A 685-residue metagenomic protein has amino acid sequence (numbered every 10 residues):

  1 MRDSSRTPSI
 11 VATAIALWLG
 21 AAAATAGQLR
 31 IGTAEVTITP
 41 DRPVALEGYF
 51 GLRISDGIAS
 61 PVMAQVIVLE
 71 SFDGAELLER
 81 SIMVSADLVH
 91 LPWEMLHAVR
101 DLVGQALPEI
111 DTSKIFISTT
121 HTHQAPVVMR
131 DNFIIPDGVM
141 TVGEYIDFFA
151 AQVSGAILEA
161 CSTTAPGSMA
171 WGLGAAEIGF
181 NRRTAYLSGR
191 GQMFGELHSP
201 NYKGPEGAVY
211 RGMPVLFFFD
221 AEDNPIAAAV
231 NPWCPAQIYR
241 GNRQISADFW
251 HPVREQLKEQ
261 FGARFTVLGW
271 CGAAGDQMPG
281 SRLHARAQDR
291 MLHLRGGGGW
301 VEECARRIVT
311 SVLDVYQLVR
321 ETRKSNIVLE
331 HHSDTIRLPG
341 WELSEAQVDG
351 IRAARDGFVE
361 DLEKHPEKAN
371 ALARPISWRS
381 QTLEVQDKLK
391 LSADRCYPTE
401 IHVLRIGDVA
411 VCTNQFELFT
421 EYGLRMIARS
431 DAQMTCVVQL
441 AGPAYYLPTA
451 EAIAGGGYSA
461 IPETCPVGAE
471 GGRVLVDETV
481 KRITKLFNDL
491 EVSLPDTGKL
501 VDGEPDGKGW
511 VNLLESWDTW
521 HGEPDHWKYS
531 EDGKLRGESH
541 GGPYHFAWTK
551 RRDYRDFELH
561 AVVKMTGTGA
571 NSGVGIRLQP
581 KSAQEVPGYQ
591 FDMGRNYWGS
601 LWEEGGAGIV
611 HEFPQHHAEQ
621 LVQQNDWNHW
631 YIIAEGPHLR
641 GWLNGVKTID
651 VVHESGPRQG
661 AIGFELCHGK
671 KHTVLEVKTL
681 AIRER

Functional and structural regions predicted by a protein language model:
M1-T7: N-terminal secretory signal peptides that target proteins for export/translocation
I10-A21: Bacterial N-terminal signal peptides
W18-G20, G179-F180, D387-L391, P524 (+1 more regions): Short acidic/polar alpha-helix capping motifs at helix-coil junctions
A22-A26: Sec/Tat signal peptide C-region and signal peptidase I cleavage site
G27-E303, V309, Y316-V319, R323-D496: Conserved beta-alpha junction segments in alpha/beta enzyme cores
H123, V312, M565, G569: Short alpha-helical
A151, H251, R306, T310 (+3 more regions): A structural signal for well-ordered alpha-helical segments within the folded catalytic domains of diverse enzymes
G498-R685: Carbohydrate-interacting regions of secretory-pathway proteins
